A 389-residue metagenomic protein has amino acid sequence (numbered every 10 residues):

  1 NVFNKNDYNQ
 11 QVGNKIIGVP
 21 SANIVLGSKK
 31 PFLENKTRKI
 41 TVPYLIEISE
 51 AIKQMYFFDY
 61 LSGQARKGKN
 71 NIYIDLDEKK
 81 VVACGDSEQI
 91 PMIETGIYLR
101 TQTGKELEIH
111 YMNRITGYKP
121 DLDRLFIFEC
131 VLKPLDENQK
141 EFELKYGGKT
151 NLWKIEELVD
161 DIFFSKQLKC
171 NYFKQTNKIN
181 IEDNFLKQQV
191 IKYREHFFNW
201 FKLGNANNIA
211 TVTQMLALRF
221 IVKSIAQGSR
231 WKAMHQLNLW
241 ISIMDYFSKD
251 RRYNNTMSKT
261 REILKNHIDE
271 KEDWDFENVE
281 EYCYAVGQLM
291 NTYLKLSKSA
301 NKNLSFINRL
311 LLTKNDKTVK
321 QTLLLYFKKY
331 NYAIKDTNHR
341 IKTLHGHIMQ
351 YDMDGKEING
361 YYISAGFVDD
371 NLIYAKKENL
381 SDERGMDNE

Functional and structural regions predicted by a protein language model:
N1-M112: Basic, glycine-/proline-tolerant helical and adjacent loop/strand elements that line or dock onto nucleic-acid
T101-E389: Long, contiguous all-alpha helical interaction modules
